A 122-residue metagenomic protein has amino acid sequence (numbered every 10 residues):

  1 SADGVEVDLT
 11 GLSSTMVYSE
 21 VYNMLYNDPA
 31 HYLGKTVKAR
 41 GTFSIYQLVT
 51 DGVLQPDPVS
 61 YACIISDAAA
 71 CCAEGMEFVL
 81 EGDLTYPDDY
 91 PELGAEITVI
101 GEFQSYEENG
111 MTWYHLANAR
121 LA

Functional and structural regions predicted by a protein language model:
S1-A122: OB-fold and OB-like single-stranded nucleic-acid-recognition modules and their adjacent interaction interfaces
